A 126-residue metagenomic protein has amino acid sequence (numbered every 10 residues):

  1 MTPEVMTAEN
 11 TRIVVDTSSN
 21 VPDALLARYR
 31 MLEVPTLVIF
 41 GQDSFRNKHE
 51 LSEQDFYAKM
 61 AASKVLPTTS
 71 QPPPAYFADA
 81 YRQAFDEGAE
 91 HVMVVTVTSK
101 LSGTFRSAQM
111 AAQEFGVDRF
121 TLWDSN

Functional and structural regions predicted by a protein language model:
E4-T7, D79-E90: Glycine-rich phosphate/diphosphate-binding loops that line cofactor/substrate pockets in enzymes
R12-Y76: N-terminal glycine-rich anion-binding loop in soluble enzyme alpha/beta folds
V15, V94-T98, D124: Short beta-strand segments
E33, V94, F120-L122: Conserved beta-strand scaffold positions in the cores of enzyme catalytic domains, especially in NTP/NDP-utilizing
P35-L37, W123-N126: Short beta->alpha connector loops at strand-helix junctions that form conserved, small/polar/Pro-enriched
P74-A84, S107-M110: Short, charged beta->alpha transition segments
T96-R119: Short Gly/Thr/Asp-enriched flexible loops that form oxyanion-binding sites at enzyme active sites
